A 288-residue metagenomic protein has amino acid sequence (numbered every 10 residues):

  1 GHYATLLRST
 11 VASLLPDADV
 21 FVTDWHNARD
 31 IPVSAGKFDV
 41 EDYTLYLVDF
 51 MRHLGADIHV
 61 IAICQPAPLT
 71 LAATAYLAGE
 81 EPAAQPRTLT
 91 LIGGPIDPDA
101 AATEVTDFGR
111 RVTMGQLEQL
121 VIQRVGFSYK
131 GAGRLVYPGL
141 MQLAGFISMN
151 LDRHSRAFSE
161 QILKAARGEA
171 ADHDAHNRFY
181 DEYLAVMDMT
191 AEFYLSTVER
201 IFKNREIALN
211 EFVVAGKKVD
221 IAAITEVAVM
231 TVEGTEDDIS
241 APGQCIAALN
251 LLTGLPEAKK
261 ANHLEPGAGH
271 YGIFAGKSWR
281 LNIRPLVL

Functional and structural regions predicted by a protein language model:
G1-I31: Short, surface-exposed "cap/lid" segments of acyl-processing enzymes
D30-P32, D42-H59, T70-L71, A75: Conserved acidic catalytic loop of the alpha/beta-hydrolase fold
G55-A56, L69, A73-E192: Alpha/beta-hydrolase-fold enzymes
I61-I63, A67, G234: Conserved alpha/beta-hydrolase "nucleophile elbow" surrounding the catalytic nucleophile
I224-T225, M230-E233, D237: Short beta-strand/loop motif that positions the catalytic acidic residue of the alpha/beta-hydrolase fold
D238-A247: Conserved alpha/beta-hydrolase "acid-adjacent" motif
I239, E265-N282: Catalytic histidine-centered segment of alpha/beta-hydrolase-like enzymes
L252-Y271: Catalytic histidine neighborhood in serine/cysteine hydrolases with alpha/beta-hydrolase-type architecture
